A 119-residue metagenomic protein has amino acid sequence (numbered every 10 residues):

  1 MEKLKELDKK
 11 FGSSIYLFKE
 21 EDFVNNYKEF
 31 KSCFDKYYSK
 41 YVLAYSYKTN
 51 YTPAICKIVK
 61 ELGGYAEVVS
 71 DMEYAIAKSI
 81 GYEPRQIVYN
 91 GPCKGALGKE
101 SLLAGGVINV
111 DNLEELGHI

Functional and structural regions predicted by a protein language model:
M1-H118: A charged N-terminal "starter" segment
